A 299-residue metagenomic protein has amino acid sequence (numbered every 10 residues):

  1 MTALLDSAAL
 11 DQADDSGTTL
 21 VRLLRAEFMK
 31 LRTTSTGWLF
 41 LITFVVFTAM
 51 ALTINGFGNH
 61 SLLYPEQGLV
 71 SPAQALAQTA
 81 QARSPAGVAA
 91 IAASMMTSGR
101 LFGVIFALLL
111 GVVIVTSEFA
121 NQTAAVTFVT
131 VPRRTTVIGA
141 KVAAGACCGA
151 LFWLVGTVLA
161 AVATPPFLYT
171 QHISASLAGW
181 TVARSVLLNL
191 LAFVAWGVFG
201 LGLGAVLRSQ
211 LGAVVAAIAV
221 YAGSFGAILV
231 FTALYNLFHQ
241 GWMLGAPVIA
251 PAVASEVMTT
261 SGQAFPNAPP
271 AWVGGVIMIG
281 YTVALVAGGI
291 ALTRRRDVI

Functional and structural regions predicted by a protein language model:
T2-G17, L41, V45-L110, I138-V206 (+3 more regions): Secretory targeting signals
F28-F44: Membrane-interface helix starts
W38, T135, L211-G212: Residues that define the loop-to-transmembrane-helix transition and helix capping in multi-pass membrane transporters
F44-T48, G145, I218-A222, T282-V283: Residue-level recognition of pore/gate-forming positions within transmembrane alpha-helices of multi-pass
M50-G58, Q210-V248: Transmembrane helix segments
G111-T130, R134-T135: Transmembrane helix boundary and interhelical loop/hinge segments in multi-pass membrane proteins
V115-N121, W153-L154, A195-F199, L207-L211 (+2 more regions): Transmembrane alpha-helices and adjacent helix-loop boundaries
T293-I299: Short cytosolic juxtamembrane segments of multi-pass membrane proteins
